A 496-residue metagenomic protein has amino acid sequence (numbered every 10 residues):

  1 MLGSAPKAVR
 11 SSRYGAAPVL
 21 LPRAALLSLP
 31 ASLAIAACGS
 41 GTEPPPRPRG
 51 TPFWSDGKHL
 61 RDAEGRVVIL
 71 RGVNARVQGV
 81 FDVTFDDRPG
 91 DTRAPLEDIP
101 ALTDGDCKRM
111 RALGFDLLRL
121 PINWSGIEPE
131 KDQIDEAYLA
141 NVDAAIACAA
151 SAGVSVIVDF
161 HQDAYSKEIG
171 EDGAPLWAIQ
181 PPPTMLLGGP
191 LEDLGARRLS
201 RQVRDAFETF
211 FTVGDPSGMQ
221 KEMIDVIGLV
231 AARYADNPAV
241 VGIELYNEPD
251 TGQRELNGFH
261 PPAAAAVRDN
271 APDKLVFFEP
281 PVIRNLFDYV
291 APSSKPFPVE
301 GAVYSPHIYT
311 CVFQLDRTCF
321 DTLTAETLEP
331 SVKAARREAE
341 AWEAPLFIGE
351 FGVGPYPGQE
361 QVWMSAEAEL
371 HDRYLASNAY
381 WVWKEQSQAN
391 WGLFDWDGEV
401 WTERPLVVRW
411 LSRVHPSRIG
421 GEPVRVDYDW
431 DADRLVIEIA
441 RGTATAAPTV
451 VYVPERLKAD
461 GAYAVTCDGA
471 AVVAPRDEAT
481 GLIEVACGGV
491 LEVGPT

Functional and structural regions predicted by a protein language model:
M1, L21, A25-L26: N-terminal export leaders
A36-A37: C-terminal motif of bacterial Sec signal peptides marking the signal peptidase cleavage site
P48-P52, G57-L70, N74-L275, P280-F287 (+1 more regions): Active-site mouth of glycoside hydrolases
D87-G90, P95, R317-T327, D395: Short, surface-exposed loop/helix-turn segments at secondary-structure junctions that function as lids/hinges flanking
R198, S305, G358-A459, Y463-C467 (+1 more regions): Aromatic-rich peripheral "rim/lid" segments of glycoside hydrolase catalytic domains that contact and position glycan
Q253-G354, A376: Glycoside hydrolase catalytic-domain groove-lining segments
C467-T480: Solvent-exposed beta-strand/loop surfaces of large extracellular or lumenal domains
E478-T496: C-terminal beta-strand-rich structural cap/linker in extracellular carbohydrate-active enzymes
